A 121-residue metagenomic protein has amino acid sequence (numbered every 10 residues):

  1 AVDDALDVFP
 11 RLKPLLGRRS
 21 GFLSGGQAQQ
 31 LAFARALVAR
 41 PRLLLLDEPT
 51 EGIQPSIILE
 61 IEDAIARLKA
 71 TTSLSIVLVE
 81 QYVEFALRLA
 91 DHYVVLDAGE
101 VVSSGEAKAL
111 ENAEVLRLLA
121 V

Functional and structural regions predicted by a protein language model:
L23, A36-L37: ABC ATPase signature
F33: Hydrophobic anchor residue at the start of the ABC signature
V38-R42: A short, proline-enriched helix->beta-strand linker immediately N-terminal to the Walker B motif in ABC-type P-loop
L44-E48: Catalytic Walker B motif of ABC-type/P-loop ATPase nucleotide-binding domains
L59-S73: Helical segment within the ABC ATPase nucleotide-binding domain
E80-Q81: H-loop/switch region of ABC-family ATPase nucleotide-binding domains
H92, S104: Short, glycine/charged-rich "phosphate-handling" switch motifs in NTP-dependent and phosphotransfer domains
